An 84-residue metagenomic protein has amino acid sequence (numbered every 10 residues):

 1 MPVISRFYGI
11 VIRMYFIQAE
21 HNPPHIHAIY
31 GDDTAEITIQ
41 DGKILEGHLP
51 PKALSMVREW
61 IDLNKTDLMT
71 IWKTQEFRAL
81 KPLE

Functional and structural regions predicted by a protein language model:
M1-P2, P24-H25, M69: Intrinsically disordered, low-complexity boundary segments flanking structured domains
V3, A35, L45, E76-A79: Glycine-rich, flexible loop/turn motifs
V3-F7, A28: Short acidic-hydrophobic surface loop/beta-edge motif
F7-R13: Charge-dense, helix-prone N-terminal extensions
Y15-P51: A short, structured beta-strand/loop element
P50, S55-E84: C-terminal structural segments of small proteins and small subunits
